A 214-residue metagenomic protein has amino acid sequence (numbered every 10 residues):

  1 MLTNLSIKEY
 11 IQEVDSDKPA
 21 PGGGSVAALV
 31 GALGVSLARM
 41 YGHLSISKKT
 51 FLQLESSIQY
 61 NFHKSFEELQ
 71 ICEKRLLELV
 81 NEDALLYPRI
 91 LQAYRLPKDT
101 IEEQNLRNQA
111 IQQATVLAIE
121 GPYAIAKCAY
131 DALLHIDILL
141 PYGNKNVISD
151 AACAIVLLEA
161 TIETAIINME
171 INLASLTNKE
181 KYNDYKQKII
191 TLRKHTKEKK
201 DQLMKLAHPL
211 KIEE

Functional and structural regions predicted by a protein language model:
L2-P21: Short, hydrophobic/aliphatic alpha-helical segments
T3, A124, I171-N172: Polytopic transmembrane helical bundles with strong interfacial aromatic enrichment
S16-R39, N146-A165: Conserved phosphate/anionic-ligand binding catalytic regions in large, soluble enzymes, centered on
L52-P88: A structural-propensity feature for long, helix-poor, extended segments
S65, L69-L79, P122, A129 (+1 more regions): Amphipathic alpha-helical coiled-coil segments
L79-P97, K200-E214: Long, charge-rich low-complexity segments
D83, Y87-V156, A160: Amphipathic alpha-helical interface segments
A132, V147-L206: Preference for long, well-ordered alpha-helical segments
